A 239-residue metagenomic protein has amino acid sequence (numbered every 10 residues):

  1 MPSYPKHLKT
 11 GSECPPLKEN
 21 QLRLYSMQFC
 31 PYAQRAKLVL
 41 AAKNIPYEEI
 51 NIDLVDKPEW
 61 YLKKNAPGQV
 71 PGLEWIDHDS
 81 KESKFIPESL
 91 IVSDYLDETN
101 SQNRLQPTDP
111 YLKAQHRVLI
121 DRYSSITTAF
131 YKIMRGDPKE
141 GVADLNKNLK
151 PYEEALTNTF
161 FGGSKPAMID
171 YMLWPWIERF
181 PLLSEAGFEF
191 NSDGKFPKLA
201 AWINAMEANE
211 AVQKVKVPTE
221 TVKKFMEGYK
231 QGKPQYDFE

Functional and structural regions predicted by a protein language model:
M1-F161, K233: GST-like domain detector, emphasizing the conserved glutathione-binding G-site in the N-terminal thioredoxin-like
E88, L182, K224: Short catalytic/ligand-binding loop motif for oxyanion handling, primarily in non-cytosolic enzymes, centered on
N103, T127, E185, K224-F225: A short hydrophobic/aromatic micro-motif that marks alpha-helical segments and, especially, helix-coil
Y111, V118-V217: GST-like fold's C-terminal all-alpha helical module
T219-E239: Acidic/histidine-enriched, glycine/proline-rich intrinsically disordered or flexible terminal extensions
